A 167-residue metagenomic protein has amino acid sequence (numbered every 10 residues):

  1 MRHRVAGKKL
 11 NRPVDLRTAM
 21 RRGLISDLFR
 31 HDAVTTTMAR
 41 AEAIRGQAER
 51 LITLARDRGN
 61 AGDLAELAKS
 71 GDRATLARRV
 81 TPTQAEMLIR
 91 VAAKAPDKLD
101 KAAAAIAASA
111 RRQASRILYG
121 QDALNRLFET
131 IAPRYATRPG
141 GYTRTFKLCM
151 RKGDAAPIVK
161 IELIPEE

Functional and structural regions predicted by a protein language model:
M1-P133, K160-E167: Ribosome large-subunit tunnel/peptidyl-transferase-proximal elements
I106, R134-T137, C149-G153: Replace "in large, NTP-powered and nucleic-acid-processing enzymes" with "in large, NTP-powered factors and other
T143-P165: C-terminal edge-of-domain segments
